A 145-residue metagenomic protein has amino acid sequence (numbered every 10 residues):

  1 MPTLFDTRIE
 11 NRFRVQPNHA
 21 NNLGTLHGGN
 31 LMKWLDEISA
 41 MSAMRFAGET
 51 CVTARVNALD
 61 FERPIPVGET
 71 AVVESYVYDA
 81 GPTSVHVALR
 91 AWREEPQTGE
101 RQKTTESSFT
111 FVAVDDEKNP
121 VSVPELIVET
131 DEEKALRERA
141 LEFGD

Functional and structural regions predicted by a protein language model:
M1, G28-G29, G81, G99: Glycine-centered flexibility motif
P2-V52, V114-D145: Hot-dog-fold acyl-thioester-processing enzymes
D6, A40-V73, Y78-D79, S84-V85 (+1 more regions): Hydrophobic beta-strand-centered segment that forms part of the acyl-chain substrate-binding groove
F13, A54, L59, L89-A91 (+1 more regions): Preference for bulky hydrophobic residues occupying beta-strand positions in well-ordered beta-sheet regions
P66-V67, Y78-D145: HotDog/MaoC-like acyl-thioester-processing domains
